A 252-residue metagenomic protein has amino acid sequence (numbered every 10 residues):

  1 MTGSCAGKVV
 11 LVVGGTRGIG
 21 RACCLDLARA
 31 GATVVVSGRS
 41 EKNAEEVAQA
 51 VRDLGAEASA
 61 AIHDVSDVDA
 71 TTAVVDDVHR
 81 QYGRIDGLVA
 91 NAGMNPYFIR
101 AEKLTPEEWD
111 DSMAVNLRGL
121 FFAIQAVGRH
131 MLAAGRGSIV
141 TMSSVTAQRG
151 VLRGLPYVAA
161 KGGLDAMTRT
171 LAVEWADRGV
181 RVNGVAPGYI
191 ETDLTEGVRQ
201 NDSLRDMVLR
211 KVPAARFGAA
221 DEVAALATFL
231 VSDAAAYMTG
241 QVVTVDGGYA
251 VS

Functional and structural regions predicted by a protein language model:
T16-G18, S40: Conserved glycine-rich cofactor-binding loop
A61-V74, P106, E222: The beta1-alpha1 cofactor-binding region of Rossmann-like NAD(H)/NADP(H)-dependent oxidoreductases
N95-F98, R149, T228, T239-S252: Short C-terminal tail/terminal secondary-structure segment of NAD(P)H-dependent dehydrogenase/reductase domains
I99-A101, T105-D111, V208: Substrate-binding pocket helix/loop in short-chain dehydrogenase/reductase
I124, A160, T168: Active-site helix of classical SDR
R129, V173-D177, A236: Alpha-helical segment proximal to the catalytic Tyr-Lys
S144: Residue(s) in the substrate-gating loop at a strand-loop-helix junction that position the organic substrate next
